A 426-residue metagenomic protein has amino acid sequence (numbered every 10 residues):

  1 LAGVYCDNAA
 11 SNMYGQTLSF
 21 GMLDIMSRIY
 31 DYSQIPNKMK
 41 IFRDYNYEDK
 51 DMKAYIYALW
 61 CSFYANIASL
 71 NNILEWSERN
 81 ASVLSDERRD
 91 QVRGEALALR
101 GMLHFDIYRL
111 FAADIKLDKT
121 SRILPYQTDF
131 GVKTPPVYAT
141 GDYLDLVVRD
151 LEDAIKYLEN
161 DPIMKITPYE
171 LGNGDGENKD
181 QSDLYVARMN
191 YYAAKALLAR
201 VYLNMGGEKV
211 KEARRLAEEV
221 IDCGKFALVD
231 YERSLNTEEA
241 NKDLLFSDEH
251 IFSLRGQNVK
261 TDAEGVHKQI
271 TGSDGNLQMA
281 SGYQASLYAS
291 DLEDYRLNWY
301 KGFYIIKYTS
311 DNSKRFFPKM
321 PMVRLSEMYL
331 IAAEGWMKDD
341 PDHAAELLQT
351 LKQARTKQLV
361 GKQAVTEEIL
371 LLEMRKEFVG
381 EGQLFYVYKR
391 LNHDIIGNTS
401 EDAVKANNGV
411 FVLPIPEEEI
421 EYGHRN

Functional and structural regions predicted by a protein language model:
L1-D24, N236-E239, E418-N426: Acidic, glycine-rich segments characteristic of secretory precursors and extracytoplasmic regions
N37-F111, V137-G141, Y157-L158, R315-M320 (+2 more regions): Conserved, well-structured interaction surfaces
I67-L70, L144, L151, V210 (+3 more regions): Inward-facing hydrophobic residues that define packing positions of alpha-helical scaffold repeats
E87, L110-D145, R149: Short coil/linker segments at helix-helix boundaries
V92, L99, D106, N190-Y192 (+4 more regions): "A position-specific structural signal for the A-helix of alpha-solenoid helical repeats
Y108-I115, P162, N204-E208, D340: Short coil/turn linking the two alpha-helices of tandem helical-hairpin repeats
S182-M189, G206, V210-L325, E377 (+4 more regions): Hydrophobic-face positions in mid-chain alpha helices that act as interaction patches
